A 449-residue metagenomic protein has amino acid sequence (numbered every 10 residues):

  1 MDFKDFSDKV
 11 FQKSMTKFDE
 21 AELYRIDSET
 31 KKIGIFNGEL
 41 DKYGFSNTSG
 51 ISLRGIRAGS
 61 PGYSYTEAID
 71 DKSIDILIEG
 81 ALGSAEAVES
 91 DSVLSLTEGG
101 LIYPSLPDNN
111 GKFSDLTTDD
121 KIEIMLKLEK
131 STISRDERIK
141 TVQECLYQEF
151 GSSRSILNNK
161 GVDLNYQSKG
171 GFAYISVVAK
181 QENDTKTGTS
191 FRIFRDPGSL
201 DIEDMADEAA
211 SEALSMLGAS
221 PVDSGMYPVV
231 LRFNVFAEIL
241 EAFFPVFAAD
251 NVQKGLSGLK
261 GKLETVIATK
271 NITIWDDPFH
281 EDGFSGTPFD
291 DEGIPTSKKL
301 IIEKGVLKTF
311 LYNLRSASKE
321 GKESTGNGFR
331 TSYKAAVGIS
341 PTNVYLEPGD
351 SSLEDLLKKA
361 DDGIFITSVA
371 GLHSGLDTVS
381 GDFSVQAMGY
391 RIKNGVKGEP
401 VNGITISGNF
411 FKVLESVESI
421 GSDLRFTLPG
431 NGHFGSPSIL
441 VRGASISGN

Functional and structural regions predicted by a protein language model:
M1-T287, D291-S297, E303-K304, V396 (+1 more regions): Active-site bordering "gate/hinge" segments that shape substrate access to catalytic or cofactor-binding pockets
L259-N449: Dual-mode signal for accessory low-complexity, basic/Gly-rich regions
